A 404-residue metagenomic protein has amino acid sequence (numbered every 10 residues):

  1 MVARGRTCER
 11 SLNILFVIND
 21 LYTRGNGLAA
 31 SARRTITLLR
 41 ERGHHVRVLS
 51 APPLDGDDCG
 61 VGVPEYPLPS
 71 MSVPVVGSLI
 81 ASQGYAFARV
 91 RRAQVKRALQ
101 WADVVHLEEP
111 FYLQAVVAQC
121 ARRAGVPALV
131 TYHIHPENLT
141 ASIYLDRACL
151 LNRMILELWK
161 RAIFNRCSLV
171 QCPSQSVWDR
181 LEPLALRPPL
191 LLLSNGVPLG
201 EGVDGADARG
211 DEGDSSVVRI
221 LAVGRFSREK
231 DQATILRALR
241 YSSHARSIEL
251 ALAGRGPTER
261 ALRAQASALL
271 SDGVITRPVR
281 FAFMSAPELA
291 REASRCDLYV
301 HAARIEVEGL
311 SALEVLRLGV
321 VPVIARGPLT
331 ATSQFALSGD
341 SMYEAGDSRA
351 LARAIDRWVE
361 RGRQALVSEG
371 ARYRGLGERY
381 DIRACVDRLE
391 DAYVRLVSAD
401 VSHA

Functional and structural regions predicted by a protein language model:
L15, Q171, R209-R240, A251: Conserved donor-binding/catalytic core segment of Leloir-type glycosyltransferases
P52, S176, G196: Carbohydrate-associated surface elements
L99, F164, F283-M284, R291-C296: Short alpha-helical donor nucleotide-sugar binding micro-motif in glycosyltransferases
P110, R304: Aromatic "clamp/platform" in nucleotide-sugar-dependent glycosyltransferases that forms part of the donor/acceptor
R123, P136, L151-L169, L184: Membrane-proximal helix-turn-helix segments that form the acceptor-binding/catalytic region of lipid-linked
R260-M284: Nucleotide-activated donor-binding/catalytic signature segment of Leloir-type glycosyltransferases, i.e., the conserved
V321-R326, T330: Short hydrophobic beta-strand element within catalytic cores of glycosyltransferases and related nucleotide-activated
L337-S348, R357-R363: Conserved acidic donor-binding segment of nucleotide-sugar-dependent glycosyltransferases
